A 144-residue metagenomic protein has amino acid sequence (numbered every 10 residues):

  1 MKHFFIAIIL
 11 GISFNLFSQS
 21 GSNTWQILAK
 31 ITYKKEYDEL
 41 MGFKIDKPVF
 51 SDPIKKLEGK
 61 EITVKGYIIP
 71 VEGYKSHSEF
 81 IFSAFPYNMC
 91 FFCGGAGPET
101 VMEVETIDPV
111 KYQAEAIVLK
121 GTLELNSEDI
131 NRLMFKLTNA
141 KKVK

Functional and structural regions predicted by a protein language model:
M1-F4, S18-S20: Absolute protein N-terminus
H3-F14: Sec-dependent N-terminal signal peptides
Q19-K144: OB-fold and OB-like single-stranded nucleic-acid-recognition modules and their adjacent interaction interfaces
